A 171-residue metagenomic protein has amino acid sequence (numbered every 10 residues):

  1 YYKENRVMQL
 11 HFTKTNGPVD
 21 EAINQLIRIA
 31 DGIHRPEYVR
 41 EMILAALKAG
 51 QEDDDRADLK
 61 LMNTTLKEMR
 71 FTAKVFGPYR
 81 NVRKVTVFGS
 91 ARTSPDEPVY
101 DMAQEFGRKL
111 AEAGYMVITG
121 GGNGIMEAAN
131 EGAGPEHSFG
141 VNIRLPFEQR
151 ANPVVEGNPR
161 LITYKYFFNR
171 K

Functional and structural regions predicted by a protein language model:
Y1-V7: Short, Lys/Arg-enriched N-terminal segments with co-localized hydrophobic residues within the first ~10-30 amino acids
Q9-I143, E148-R150: Glycine-rich beta-alpha loop segments
P135-H137, V155-R160: Short, hinge-like loop/turn segments at secondary-structure boundaries
R144, P159-I162: Glycine-rich phosphate/ribose-binding loops and adjacent secondary-structure elements that form binding surfaces
T163-K171: Active-site/ligand-binding-proximal alpha/beta "capping" segment
